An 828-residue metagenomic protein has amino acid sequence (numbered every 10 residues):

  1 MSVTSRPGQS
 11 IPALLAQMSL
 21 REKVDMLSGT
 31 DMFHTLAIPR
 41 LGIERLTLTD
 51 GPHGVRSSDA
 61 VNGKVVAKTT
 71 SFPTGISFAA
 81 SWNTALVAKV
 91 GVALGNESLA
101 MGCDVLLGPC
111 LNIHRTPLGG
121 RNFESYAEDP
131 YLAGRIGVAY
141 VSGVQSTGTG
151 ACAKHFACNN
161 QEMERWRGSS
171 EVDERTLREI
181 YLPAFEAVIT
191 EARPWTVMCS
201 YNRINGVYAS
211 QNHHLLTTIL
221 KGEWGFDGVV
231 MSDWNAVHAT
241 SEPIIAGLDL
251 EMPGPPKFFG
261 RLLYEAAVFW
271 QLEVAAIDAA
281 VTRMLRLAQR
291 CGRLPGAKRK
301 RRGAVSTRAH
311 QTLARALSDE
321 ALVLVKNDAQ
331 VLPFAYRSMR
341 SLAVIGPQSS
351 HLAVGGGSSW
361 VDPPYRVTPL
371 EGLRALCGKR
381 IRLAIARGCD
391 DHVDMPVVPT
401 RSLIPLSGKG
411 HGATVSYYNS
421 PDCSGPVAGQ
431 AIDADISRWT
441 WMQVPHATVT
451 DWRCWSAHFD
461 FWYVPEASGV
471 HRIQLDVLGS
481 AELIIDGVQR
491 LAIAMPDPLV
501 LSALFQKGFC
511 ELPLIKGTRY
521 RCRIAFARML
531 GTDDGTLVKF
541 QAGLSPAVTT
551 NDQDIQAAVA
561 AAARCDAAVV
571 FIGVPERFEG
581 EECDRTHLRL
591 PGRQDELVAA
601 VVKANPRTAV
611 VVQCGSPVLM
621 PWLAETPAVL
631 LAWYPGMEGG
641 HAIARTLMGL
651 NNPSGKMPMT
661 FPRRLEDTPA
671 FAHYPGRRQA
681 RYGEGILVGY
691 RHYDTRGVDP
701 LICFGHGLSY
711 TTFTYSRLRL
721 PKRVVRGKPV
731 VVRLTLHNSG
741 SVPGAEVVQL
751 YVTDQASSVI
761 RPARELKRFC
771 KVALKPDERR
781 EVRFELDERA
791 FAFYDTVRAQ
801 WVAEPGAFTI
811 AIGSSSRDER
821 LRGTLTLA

Functional and structural regions predicted by a protein language model:
M1-T796, V802-R817, T826: Glycoside hydrolase catalytic-domain context in secreted enzymes
